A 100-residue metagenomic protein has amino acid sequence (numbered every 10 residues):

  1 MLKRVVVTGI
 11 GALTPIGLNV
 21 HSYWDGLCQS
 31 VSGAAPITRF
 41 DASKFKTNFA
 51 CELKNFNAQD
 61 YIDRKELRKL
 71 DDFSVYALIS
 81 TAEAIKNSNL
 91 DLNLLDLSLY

Functional and structural regions predicted by a protein language model:
M1-Y100: Conserved "HGTGT" condensation-loop signature of ketosynthase/thiolase-family condensing enzymes that catalyze
